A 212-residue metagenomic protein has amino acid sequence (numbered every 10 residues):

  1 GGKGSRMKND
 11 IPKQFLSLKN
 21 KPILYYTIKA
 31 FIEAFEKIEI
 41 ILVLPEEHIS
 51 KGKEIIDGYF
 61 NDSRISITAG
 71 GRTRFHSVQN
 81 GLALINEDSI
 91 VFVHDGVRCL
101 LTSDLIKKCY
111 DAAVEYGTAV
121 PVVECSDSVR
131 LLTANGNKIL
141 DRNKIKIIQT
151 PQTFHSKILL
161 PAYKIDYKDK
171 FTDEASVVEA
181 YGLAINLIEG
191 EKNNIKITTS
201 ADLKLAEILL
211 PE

Functional and structural regions predicted by a protein language model:
G1-S50: N-terminal glycine-rich phosphate-binding loop and ensuing alpha1 helix
M7, F31, G52-I56, C109 (+2 more regions): Hydrophobic packing residues within well-ordered alpha-helices of enzyme cores
L16, C99, K138, Q152 (+1 more regions): Residues that recognize and position ribonucleotide moieties
A34-E36, D57-R64: Short helix-capping segments at alpha-helix termini
I38-I40, R64, G117-T118, A184: Residues at the starts of beta-strands that form the adenosine-phosphate
S66, T73-A134, Q149: Conserved beta-loop-beta/alpha segment of the NTase-like Rossmann-fold superfamily that binds/positions NTPs
K138-I148: A recurrent flexible, glycine/aromatic-enriched loop bordering the glycosyltransferase active site that acts as
K146-E212: Conserved alpha/beta core of the MobA/IspD/sugar-nucleotide pyrophosphorylase nucleotidyltransferase superfamily
